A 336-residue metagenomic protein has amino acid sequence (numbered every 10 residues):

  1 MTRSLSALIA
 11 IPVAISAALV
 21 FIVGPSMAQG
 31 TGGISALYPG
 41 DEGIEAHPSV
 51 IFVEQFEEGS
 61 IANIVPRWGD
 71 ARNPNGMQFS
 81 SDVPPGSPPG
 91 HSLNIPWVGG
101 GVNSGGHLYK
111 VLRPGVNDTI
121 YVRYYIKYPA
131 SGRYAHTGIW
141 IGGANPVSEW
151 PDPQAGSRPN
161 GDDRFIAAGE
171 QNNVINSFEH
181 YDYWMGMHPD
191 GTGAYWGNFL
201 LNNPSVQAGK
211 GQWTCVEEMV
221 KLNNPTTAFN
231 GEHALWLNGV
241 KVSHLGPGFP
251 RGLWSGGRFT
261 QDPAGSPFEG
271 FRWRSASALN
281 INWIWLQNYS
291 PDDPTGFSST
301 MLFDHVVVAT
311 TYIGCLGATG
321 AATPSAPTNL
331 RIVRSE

Functional and structural regions predicted by a protein language model:
M1-A10: N-terminal secretory signal peptides that target proteins for export/translocation
S4, N73, F165, I332-S335: Positively charged, low-complexity intrinsically disordered regions
I9-G24: Bacterial N-terminal signal peptides
A28-T214, E218-T319: Low-complexity, Ser/Thr/Pro/Gly-rich disordered linker/stalk regions
Q29, I313-N329, V333-E336: Low-complexity, Pro/Thr/Ser/Gly/Ala-rich linker/spacer regions in secreted, extracellular modular proteins
